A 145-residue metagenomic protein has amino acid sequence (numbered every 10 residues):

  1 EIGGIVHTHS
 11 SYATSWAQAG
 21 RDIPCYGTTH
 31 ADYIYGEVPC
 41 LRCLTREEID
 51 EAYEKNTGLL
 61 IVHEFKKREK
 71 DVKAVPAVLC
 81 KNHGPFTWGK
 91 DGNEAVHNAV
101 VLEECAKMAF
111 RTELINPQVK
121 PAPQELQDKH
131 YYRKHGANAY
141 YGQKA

Functional and structural regions predicted by a protein language model:
E1-A145: Glycine-rich flexible loops
